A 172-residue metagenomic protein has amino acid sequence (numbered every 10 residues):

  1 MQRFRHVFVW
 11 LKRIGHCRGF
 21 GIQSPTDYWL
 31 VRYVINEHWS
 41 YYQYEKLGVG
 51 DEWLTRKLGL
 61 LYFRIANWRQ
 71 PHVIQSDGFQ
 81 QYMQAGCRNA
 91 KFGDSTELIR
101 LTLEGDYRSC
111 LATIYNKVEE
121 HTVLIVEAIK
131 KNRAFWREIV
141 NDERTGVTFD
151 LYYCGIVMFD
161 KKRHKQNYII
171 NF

Functional and structural regions predicted by a protein language model:
M1-T122, I129-F172: A short alpha-helical cap/connector motif
